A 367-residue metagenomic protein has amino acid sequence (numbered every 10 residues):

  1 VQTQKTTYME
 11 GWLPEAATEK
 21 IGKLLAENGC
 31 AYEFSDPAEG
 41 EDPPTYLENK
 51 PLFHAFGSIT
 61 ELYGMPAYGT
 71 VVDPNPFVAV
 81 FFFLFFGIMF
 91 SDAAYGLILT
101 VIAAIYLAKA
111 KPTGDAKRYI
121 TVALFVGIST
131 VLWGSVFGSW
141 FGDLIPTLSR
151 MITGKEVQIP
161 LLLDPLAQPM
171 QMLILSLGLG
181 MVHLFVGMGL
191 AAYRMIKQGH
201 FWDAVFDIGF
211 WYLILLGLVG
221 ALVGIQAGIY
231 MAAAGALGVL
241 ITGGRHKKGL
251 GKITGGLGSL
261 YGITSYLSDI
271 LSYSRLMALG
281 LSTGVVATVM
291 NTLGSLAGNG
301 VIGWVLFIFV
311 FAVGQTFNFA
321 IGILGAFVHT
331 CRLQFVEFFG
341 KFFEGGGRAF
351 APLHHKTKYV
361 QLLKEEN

Functional and structural regions predicted by a protein language model:
V1-I21: Coiled-coil termination/hinge junctions
E19-N367: Conserved, carboxylate-rich catalytic/transport cores that coordinate ions
